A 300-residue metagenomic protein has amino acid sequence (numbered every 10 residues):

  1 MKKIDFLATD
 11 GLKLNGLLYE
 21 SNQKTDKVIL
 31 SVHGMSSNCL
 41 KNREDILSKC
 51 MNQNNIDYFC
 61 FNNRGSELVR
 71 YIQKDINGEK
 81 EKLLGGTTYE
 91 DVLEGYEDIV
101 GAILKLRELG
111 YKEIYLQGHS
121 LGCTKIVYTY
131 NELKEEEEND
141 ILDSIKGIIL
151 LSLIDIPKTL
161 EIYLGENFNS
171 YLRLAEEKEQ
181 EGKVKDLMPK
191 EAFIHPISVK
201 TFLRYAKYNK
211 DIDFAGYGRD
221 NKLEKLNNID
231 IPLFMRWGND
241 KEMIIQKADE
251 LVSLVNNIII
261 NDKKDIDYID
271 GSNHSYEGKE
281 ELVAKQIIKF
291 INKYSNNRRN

Functional and structural regions predicted by a protein language model:
M1-Q23: N-terminal cap/lid segment of alpha/beta-hydrolase-fold proteins
Q23-I76: Short, surface-exposed "cap/lid" segments of acyl-processing enzymes
G78-L109: Alpha/beta-hydrolase active-site loop
L104-E176, K207-N209: Primarily recognizes the serine-hydrolase "nucleophile elbow" in alpha/beta-hydrolase and SGNH/GDSL folds
R204-K225, D249-L251: Active-site nucleophile elbow and catalytic-triad environment of alpha/beta-hydrolase enzymes
I229, M235-W237: Short beta-strand/loop motif that positions the catalytic acidic residue of the alpha/beta-hydrolase fold
E242-E250: Conserved alpha/beta-hydrolase "acid-adjacent" motif
S272-E281: Catalytic histidine-centered segment of alpha/beta-hydrolase-like enzymes
